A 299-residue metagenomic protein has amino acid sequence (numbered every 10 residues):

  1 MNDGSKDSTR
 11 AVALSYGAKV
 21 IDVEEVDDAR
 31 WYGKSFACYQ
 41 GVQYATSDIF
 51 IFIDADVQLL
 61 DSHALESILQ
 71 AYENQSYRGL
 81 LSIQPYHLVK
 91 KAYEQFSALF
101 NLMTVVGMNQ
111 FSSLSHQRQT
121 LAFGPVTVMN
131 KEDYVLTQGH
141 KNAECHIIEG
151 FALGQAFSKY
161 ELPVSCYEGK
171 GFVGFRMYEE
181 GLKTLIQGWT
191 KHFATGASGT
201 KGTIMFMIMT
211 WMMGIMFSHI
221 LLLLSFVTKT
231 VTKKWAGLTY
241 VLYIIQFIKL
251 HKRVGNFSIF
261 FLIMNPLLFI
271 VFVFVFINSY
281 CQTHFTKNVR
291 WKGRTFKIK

Functional and structural regions predicted by a protein language model:
N2-A11, E25, Q58: A conserved acidic beta->alpha catalytic loop
S8, A55-Q70: Acidic donor-binding/catalytic loop of UDP-sugar-dependent glycosyltransferases, especially processive GT2
R10-L14, K34-Q43, G154: Short, conserved alpha-helix that lines the donor NDP-sugar binding/gating region of sugar-transfer enzymes
D22-A37, S67-T137, T190-F193, F261-F272: Long helical/loop segments within the catalytic core of UDP-sugar-dependent glycosyltransferases, especially the large
G41, S47, A55-V57: Short acidic donor-binding/metal-coordinating loop in glycosyltransferase active sites
F50: Short aromatic/hydrophobic "clamp" motif used to bind/position activated sugar donors
Y72, S76, S82-K91, S97-T104 (+2 more regions): Catalytic donor/gating beta->alpha subdomain of glycosyltransferases that bind UDP-sugars
F206-T286: Membrane-embedded multi-pass helical conduit in multi-pass membrane proteins, especially envelope-biosynthetic
